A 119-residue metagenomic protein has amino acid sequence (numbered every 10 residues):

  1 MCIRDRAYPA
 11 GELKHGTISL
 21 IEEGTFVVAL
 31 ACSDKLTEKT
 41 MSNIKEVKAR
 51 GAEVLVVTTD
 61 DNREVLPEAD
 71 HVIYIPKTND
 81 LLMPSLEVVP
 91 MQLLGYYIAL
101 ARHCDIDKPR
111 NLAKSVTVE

Functional and structural regions predicted by a protein language model:
R4-E119: A SIS-like phosphosugar-recognition module
